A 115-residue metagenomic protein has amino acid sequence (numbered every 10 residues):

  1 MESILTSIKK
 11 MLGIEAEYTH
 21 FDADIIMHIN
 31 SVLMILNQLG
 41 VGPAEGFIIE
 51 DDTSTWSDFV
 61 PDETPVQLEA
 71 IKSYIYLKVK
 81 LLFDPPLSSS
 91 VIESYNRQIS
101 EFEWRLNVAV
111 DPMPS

Functional and structural regions predicted by a protein language model:
M1-Q67, E103-S115: Conserved short "hinge" loops at termini or chain/domain junctions
F59-S115: Short loop/turn elements at secondary-structure junctions
